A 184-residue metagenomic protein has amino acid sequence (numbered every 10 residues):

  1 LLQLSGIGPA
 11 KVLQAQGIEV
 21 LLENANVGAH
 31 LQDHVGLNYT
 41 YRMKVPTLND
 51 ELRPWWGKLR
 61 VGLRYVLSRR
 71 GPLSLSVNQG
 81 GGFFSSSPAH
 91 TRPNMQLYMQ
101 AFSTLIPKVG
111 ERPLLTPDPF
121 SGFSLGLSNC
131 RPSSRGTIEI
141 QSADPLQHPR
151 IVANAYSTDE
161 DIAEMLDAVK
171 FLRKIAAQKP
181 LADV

Functional and structural regions predicted by a protein language model:
L1-P72: Glycine-rich loop(s) and the adjacent beta-strand/alpha-helix scaffold that form part
K44-L48, R60-V184: FAD-dependent oxidoreductase catalytic-site/capping-region signature
